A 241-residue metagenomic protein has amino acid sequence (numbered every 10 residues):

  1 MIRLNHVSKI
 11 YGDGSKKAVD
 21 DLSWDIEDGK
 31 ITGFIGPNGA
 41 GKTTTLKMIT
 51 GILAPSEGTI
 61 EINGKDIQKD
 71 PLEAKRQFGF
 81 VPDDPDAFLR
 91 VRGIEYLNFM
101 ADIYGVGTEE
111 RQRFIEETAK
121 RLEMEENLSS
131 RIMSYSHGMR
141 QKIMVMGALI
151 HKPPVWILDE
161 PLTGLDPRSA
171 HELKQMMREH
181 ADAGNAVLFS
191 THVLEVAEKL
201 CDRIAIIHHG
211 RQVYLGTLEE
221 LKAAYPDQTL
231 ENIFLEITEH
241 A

Functional and structural regions predicted by a protein language model:
M1-L4, K9-D21, P71: A short, flexible loop at the N-terminus of ABC-type nucleotide-binding domains that lies
T50: Helix-to-loop junction immediately C-terminal to a conserved catalytic motif
G58-K69, E73-Q77: Conserved ABC transporter NBD signature motif
N98, D102, E109-N127: Conserved ABC ATPase "signature" region
I150-P154: A short, proline-enriched helix->beta-strand linker immediately N-terminal to the Walker B motif in ABC-type P-loop
W156-E160: Catalytic Walker B motif of ABC-type/P-loop ATPase nucleotide-binding domains
L215-G216: ABC ATPase "signature
